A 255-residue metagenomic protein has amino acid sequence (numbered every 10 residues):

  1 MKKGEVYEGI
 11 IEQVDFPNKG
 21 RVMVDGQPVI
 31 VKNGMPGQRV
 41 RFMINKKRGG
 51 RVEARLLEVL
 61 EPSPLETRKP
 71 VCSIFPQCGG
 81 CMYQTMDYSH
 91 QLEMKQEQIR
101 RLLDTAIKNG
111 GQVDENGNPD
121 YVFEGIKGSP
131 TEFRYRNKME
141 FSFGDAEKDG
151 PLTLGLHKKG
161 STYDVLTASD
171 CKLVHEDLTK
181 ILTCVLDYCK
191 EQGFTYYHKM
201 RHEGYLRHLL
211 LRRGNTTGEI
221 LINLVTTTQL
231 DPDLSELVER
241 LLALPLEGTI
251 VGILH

Functional and structural regions predicted by a protein language model:
M1-H255: Accessory RNA-recognition modules of RNA-modification enzymes
